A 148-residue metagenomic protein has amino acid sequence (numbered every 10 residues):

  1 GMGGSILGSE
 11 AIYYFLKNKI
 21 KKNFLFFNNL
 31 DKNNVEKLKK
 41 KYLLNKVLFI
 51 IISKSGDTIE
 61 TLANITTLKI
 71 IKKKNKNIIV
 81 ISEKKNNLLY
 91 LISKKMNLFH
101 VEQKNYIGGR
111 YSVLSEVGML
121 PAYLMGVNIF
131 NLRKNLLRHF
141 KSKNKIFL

Functional and structural regions predicted by a protein language model:
M2-N144: Glycine-rich phosphate-binding loops that contact phosphosugars or nucleotide phosphates
F147-L148: A long, hydrophobic alpha-helical segment
